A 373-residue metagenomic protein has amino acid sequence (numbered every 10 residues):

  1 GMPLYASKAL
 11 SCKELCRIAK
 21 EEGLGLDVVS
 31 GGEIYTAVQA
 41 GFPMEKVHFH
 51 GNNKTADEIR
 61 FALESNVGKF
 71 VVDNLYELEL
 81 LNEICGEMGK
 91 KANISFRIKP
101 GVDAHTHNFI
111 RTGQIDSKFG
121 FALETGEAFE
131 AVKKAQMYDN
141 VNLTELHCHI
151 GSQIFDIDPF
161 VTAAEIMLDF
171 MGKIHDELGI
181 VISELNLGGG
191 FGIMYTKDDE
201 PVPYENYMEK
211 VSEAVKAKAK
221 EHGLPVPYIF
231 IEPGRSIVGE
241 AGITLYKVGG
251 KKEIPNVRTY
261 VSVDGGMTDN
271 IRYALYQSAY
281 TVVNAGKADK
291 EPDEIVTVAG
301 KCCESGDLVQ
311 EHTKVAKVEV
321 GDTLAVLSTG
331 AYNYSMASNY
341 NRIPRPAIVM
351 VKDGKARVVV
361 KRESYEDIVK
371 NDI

Functional and structural regions predicted by a protein language model:
M2-E184, I193, A219: Active-site-proximal beta-alpha core segment in soluble small-molecule metabolic enzymes
A9-K13, E205, I231: An alpha-helix initiation/capping motif
E45, G68, A92-I94, S117 (+12 more regions): Structural beta-strand/beta-sheet cores of well-ordered domains, especially the beta-sheet scaffolds that support
N53, P201-E205, I343: Short, conserved loop/turn and helix-capping segments at secondary-structure boundaries that abut family-defining
D103-T106, S183-D199, F230-A241, N270-I271: Flexible glycine/acidic-rich beta-alpha junction loops that bind and position SAM and/or redox cofactors in anaerobic
D156-A163, M194-Y207, V238-G250, E311-K314: Short glycine/threonine-rich loop-to-helix capping motif typified by GTGT followed within a few residues by an Asp-Pro
D169-D176, I180-S183, V202, N206-E209 (+3 more regions): Acidic/histidine-enriched ion/cofactor-binding microenvironments in catalytic or ligand-binding pockets
K210, K216, L224-I373: Charged (often Lys/Glu-rich) extended helix/loop segments that serve as interaction or gating elements
